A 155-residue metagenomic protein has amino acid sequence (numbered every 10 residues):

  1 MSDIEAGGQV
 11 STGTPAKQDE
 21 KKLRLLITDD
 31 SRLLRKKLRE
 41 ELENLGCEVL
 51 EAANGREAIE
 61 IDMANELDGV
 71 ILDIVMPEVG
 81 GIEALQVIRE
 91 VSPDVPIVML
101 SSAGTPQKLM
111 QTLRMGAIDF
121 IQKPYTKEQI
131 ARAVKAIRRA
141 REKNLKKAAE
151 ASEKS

Functional and structural regions predicted by a protein language model:
K36-N44: Charged docking surfaces used in two-component/phosphorelay signaling
N54-E57, V79-E83: Acidic catalytic/metal-coordinating carboxylates
E60, I82-D94: Short amphipathic alpha-helix used as the core "switch/output" element in two-component signaling
N65-I71: Active-site beta3 strand of CheY-like receiver
M76: Receiver (REC) domain active-site loop signature in two-component systems and cognate sites in sensor histidine kinases
Q107, Y125-K135: C-terminal output helix
